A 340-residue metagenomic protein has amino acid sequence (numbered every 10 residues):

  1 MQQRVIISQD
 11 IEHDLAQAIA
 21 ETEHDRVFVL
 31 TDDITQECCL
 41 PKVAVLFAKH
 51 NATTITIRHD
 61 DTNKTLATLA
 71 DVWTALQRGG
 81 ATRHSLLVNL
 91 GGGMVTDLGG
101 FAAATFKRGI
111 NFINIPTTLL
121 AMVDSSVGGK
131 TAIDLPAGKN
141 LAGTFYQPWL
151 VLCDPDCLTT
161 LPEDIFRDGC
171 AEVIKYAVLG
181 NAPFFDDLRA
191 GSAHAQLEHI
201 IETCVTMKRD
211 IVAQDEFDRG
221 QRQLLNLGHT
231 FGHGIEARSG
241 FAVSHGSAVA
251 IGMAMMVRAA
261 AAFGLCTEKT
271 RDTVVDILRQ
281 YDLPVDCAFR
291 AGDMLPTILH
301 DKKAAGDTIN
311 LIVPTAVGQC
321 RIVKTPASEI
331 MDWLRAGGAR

Functional and structural regions predicted by a protein language model:
M1-L86: ATP/NTP phosphate-donor binding region
V29, T65, P116, D154 (+3 more regions): Residue-level signal for inorganic ion chemistry
A48, A81, Q147-V151, D156-E163 (+9 more regions): Generic secondary-structure signature for well-ordered alpha-helical cores
G80-T82, T105-K107, D134-L135, A142-Y146 (+3 more regions): Solvent-exposed alpha-helices and their adjacent loops that cap or buttress functional pockets in soluble metabolic
M94-F101, M122, G234: Short glycine/serine/threonine-rich phosphate/pyrophosphate-binding segments that cradle anionic phosphate groups
F101-A190: A glycine/threonine-rich phosphate-anchoring loop and its flanking beta-alpha core in nucleotide/phosphate-binding
A171-I174, L265-R340: C-terminal charged capping/lid subdomain of soluble metabolic enzymes
D186-G292: Active-site segments that bind and position negatively charged phosphate/pyrophosphate groups
